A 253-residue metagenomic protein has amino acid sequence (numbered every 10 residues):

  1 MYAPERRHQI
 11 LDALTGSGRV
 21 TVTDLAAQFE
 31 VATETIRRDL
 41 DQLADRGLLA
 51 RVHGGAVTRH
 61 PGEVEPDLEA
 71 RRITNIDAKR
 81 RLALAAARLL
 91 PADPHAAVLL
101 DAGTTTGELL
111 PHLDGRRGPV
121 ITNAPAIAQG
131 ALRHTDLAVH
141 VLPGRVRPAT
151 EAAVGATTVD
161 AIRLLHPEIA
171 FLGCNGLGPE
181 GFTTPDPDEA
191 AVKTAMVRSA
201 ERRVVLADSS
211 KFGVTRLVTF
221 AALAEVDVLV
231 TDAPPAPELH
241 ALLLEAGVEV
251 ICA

Functional and structural regions predicted by a protein language model:
Y2-L25, E30-T33, D45, A78 (+1 more regions): Conserved phosphate- and dinucleotide-binding cores of soluble alpha/beta proteins, encompassing both enzyme active
Y2-L99, G103, L110-R116, L132-D136: HTH-adjacent hinge/linker in prokaryotic transcriptional regulators
L99, V120, P185: Conserved SAM-binding loop
L100-D101, T122, T231: Short beta-strand scaffold positions
T105-L109, F212-T215: Short glycine/serine/threonine-rich phosphate/pyrophosphate-binding segments that cradle anionic phosphate groups
